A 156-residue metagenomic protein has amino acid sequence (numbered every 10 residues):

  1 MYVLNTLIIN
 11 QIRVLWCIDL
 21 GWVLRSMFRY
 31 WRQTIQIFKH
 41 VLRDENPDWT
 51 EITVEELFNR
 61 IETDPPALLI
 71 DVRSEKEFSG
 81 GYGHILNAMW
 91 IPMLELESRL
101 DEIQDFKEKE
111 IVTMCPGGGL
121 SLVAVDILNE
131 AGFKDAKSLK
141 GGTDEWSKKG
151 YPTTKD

Functional and structural regions predicted by a protein language model:
Y2-G80: Flexible, polar/low-complexity N-terminal or interdomain linker segments that lie immediately upstream of folded
I52, I91, L139: Hydrophobic residues at beta-strand termini and immediately following loops that shape nucleotide-binding pockets
G80-H84, A124-I127: Short amphipathic alpha-helical segments
Y82, L100, G150: Short, flexible helix/strand-to-coil boundary loops that buttress conserved ligand/catalytic motifs in alpha/beta
H84-L86, G132: Short, structured coil segments at secondary-structure junctions
L94, L100-S147: Catalytic cysteine-centered active loop of the rhodanese-like fold, especially the PTP/DSP P-loop
G150-D156: Active-site neighborhoods of enzymes that stabilize oxyanions during catalysis
